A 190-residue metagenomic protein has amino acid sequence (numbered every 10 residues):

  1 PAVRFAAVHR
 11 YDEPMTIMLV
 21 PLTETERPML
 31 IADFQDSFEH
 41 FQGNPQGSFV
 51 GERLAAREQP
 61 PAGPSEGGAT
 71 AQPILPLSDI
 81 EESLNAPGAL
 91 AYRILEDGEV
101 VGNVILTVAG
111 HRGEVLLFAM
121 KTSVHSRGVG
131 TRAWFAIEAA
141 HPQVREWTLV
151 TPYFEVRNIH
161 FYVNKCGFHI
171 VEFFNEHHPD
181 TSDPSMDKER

Functional and structural regions predicted by a protein language model:
P1-P14: Short, Lys/Arg-enriched N-terminal segments with co-localized hydrophobic residues within the first ~10-30 amino acids
I17-A32: A short beta-loop-alpha structural element at the N-terminal edge of CoA-dependent acyl/N-acetyltransferase catalytic
I31-I80, A89: Conserved GNAT-fold acetyl-CoA-binding loop/helix
S48, L54-E58, V101, S182-R190: Short, intrinsically disordered, charge-balanced linker/junction segments flanking boundaries in proteins
A91-R93, E99-T107, E114-A119: Conserved beta-strand in the GNAT
F118-H125, T151-Y153: A short, internal acetyl-CoA/4′-phosphopantetheine-binding micro-motif in the GNAT/acyltransferase core
T131-F135, A139, Y153-F173: Conserved active-site alpha-helix within GNAT-family acetyltransferase domains
H141-Y153: Conserved GNAT acetyl-CoA-binding A-motif
